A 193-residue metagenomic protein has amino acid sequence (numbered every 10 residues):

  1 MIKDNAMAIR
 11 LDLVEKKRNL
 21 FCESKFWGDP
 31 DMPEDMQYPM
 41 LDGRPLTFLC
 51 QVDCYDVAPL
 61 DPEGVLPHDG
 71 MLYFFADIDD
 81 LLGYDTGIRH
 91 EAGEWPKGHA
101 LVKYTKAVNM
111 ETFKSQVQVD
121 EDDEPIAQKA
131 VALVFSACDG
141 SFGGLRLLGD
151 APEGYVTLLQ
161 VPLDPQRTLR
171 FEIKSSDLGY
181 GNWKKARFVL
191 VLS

Functional and structural regions predicted by a protein language model:
M1-S193: Preference for intrinsically disordered or flexible, low-complexity segments and adjacent hinge/connector residues
